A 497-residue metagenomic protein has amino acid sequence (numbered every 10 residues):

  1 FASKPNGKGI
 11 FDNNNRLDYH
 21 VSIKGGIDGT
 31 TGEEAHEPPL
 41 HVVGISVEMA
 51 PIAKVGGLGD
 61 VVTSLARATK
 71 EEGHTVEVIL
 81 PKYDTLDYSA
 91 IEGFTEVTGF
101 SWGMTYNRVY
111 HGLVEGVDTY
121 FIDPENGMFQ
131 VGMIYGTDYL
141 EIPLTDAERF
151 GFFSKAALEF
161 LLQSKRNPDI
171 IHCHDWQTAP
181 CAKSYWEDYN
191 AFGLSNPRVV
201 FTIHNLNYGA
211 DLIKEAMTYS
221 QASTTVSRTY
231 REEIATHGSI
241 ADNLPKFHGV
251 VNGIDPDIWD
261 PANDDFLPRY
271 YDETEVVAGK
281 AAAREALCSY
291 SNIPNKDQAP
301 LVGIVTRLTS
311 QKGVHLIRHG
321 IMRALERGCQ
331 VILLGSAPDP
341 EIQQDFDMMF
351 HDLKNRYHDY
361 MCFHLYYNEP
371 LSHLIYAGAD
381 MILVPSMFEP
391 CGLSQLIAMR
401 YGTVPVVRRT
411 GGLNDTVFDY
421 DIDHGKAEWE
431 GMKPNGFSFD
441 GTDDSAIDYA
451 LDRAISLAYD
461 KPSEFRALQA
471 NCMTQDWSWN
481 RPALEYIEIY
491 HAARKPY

Functional and structural regions predicted by a protein language model:
F1-A35: Glycan-association/targeting regions that enable binding to alpha-glucans and other polysaccharides
D28-Y497: Catalytic cores of nucleotide-sugar-dependent glycosyltransferases that transfer UDP/GDP/TDP-activated
